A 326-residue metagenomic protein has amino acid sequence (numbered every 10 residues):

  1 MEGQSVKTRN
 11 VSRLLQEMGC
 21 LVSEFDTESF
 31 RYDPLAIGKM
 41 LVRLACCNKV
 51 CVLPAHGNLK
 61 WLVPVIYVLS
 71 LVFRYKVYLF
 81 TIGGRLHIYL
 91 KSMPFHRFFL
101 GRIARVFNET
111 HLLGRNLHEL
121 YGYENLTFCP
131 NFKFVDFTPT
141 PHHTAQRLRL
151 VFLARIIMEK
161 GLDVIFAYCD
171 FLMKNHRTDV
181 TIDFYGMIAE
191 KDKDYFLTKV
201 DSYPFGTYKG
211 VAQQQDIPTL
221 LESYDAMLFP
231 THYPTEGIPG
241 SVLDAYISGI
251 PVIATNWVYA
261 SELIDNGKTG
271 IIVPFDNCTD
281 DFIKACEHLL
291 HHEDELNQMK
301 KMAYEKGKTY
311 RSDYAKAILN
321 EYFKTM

Functional and structural regions predicted by a protein language model:
S5-N10, I157-F171, E236, D280: A conserved mid-protein helix/loop that constitutes part of the nucleotide-sugar donor-binding site
S29, T181-D194, G210: Glycosyltransferase donor-sugar binding loop
P139-K160, V164-F171, I182-D183: Conserved donor-binding/catalytic core segment of Leloir-type glycosyltransferases
D194-Q215: Nucleotide-activated donor-binding/catalytic signature segment of Leloir-type glycosyltransferases, i.e., the conserved
E222-E236, I250: Acidic donor-binding loop of glycosyltransferase active sites
I247, P251-A254, I264: Short hydrophobic beta-strand element within catalytic cores of glycosyltransferases and related nucleotide-activated
N266-G267, I271-C278, H288-E293: Conserved acidic donor-binding segment of nucleotide-sugar-dependent glycosyltransferases
N277, D294-K324: A charged, aromatic-enriched C-terminal amphipathic alpha-helix characteristic of glycosyltransferases across folds
